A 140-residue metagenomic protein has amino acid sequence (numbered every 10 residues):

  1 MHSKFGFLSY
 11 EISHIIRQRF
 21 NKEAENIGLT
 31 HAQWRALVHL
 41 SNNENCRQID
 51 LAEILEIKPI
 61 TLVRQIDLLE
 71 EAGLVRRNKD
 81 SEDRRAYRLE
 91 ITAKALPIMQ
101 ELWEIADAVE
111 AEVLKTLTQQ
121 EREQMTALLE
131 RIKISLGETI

Functional and structural regions predicted by a protein language model:
M1-I27: N-terminal leader segment of winged-helix/HTH proteins
L8, R19, R35-V38, P97 (+1 more regions): Pre-recognition alpha-helix immediately N-terminal to the DNA-recognition helix within helix-turn-helix or winged-helix
R17, I49, D67-E130: Charged, amphipathic alpha-helical coiled-coil/dimerization segments
N43-R47: Short capping segments at the starts of secondary-structure elements
I54: Residues within the alpha-helical elements of helix-turn-helix
K58: Helix-turn-helix DNA-binding motif, specifically the short coil turn and the N-cap/start of the second
